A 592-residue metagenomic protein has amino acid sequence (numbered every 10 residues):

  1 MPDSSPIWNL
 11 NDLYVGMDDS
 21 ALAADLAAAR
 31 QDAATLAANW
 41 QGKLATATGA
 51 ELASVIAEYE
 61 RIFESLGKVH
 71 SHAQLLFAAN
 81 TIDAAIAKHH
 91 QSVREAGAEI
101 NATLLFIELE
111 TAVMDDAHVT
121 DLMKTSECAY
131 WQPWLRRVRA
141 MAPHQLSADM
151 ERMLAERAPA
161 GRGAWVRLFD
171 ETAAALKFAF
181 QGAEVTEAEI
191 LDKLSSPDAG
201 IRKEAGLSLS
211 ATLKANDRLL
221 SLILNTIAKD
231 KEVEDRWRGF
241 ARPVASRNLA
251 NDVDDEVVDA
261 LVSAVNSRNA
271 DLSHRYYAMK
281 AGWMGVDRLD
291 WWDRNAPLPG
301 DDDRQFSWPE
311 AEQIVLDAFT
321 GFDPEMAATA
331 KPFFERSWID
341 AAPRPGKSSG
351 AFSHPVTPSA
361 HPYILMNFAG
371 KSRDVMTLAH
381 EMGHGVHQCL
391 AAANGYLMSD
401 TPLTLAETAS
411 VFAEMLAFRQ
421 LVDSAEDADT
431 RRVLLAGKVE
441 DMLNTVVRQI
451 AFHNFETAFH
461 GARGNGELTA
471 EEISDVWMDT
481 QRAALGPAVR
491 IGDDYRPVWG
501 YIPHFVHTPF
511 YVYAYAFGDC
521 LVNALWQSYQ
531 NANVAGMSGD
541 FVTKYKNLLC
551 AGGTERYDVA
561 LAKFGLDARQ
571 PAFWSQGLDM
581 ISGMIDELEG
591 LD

Functional and structural regions predicted by a protein language model:
M1-D301, G590-L591: A well-structured
M1-S4, N11, M17, I107 (+12 more regions): C-terminal, non-catalytic "cap/extension" segments appended to globular domains
W283-G321, A327, K331, I364 (+3 more regions): Long, K/E/R/D-enriched contiguous segments that form extended
D301-F306, I339-H361: Catalytic zinc-binding patch centered on the HExxH motif and its immediate surroundings that defines zinc-dependent
D303-W308, S359-A379: Short pre-active-site segment immediately N-terminal to the catalytic Zn-binding motif
A341, A409, A413-E440: Conserved active-site neighborhood of enzyme catalytic/cofactor-binding cores
M382, L405-F418, G518-D519: An active-site-proximal "capping" alpha-helix that borders the catalytic cofactor pocket
G383-L397, L416: Catalytic Zn2+-binding segment of zinc metalloproteases
